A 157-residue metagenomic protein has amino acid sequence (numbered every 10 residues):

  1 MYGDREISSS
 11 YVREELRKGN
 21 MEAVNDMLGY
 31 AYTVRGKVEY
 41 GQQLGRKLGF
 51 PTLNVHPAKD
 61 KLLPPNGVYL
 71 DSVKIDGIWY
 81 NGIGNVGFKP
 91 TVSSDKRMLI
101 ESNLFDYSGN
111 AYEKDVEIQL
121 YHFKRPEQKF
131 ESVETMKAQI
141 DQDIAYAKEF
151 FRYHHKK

Functional and structural regions predicted by a protein language model:
M1-P51, E131-T135: Classical nucleotidyltransferase
Y2, Y40-K157: Phosphate/ribose-recognition catalytic cores of enzymes acting on nucleotide-derived substrates
